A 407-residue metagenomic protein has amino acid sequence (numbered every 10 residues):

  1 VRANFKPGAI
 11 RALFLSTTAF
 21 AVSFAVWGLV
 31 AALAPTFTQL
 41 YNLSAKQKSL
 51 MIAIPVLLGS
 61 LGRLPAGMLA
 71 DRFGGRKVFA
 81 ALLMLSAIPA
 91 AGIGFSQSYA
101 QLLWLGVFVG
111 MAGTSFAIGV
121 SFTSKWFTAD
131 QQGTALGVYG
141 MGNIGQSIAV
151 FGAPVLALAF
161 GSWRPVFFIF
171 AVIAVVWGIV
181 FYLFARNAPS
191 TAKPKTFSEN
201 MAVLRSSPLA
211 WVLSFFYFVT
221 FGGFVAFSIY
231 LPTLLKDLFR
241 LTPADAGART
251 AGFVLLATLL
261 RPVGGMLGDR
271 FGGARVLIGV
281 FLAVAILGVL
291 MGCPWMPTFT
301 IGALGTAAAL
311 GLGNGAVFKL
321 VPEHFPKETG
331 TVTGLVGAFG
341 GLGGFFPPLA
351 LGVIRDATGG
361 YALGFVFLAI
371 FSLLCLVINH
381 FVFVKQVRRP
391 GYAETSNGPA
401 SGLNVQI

Functional and structural regions predicted by a protein language model:
V1-P7, A188-S214, G398-L403: Juxtamembrane intracellular "pre-TM" segments in multi-pass secondary transporters
V30-A34, P208-P262: Extracytoplasmic gate region of multi-pass secondary transporters
L61-Y99, G268: Conserved MFS/SLC helix-loop-helix module at the cytosolic interface between two early adjacent transmembrane helices
L105-G142: Cytoplasmic helix-loop-helix junction between adjacent transmembrane helices in 12-TM secondary transporters
G133-G152, G337-P347: Glycine-rich segments within core transmembrane alpha-helices of 12-TM secondary carriers
V138-A185: Helix-loop-helix hairpin linking two adjacent transmembrane segments in secondary transporters
F271-V317: C-terminal transmembrane helical hairpin of 12-TM major facilitator-type secondary transporters
